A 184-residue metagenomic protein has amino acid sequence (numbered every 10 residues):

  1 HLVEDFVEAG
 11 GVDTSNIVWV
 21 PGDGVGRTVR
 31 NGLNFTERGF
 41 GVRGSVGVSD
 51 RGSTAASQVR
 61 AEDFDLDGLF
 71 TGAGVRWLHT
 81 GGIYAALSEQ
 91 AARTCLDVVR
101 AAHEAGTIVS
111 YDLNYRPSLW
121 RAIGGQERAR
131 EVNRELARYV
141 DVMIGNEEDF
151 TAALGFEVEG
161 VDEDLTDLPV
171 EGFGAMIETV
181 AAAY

Functional and structural regions predicted by a protein language model:
H1-G82: Conserved N-terminal subdomain of the carbohydrate kinase-like
V3, V98, I177: Aromatic/hydrophobic pocket-lining residues that form π-stacking "cages" and hydrophobic walls in ligand
E8, L96, R100-E104, A137: Anion (oxyanion) recognition and catalysis
T14, V109-Y111, I144: Hydrophobic beta-strand scaffold residues
V46-Q58, T80-Q90, R116-I123, E163-L168: Flexible, glycine/proline-enriched loop segments at strand-loop-helix junctions that form or flank small-ligand binding
F64, A91-D97, G124-R134: Charged helix-capping and loop-helix junction motifs
W77, I108, V142: Short, Asp-centered acidic motifs that coordinate Mg2+ and/or phosphate in catalytic or ligand-binding sites
A105, R116-Y184: Conserved phosphate/ATP/ADP-binding segment of small-molecule kinases
